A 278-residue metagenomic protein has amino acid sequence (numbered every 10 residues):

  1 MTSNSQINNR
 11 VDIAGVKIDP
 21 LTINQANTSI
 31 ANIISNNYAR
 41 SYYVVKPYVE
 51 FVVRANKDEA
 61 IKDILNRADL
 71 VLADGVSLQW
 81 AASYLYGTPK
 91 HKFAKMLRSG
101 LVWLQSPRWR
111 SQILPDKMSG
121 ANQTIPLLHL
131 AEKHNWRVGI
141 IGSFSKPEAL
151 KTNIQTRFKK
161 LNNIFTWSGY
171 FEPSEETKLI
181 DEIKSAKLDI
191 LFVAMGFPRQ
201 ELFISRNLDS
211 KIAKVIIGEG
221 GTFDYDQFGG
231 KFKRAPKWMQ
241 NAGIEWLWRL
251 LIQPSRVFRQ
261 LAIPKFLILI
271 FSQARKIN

Functional and structural regions predicted by a protein language model:
M1-R110: N-terminal nucleotide/polyanion-binding subdomain common to many enzyme families
Y48-F51, S77, M195-Q200, T222: Short glycine-rich anion-binding loops that position phosphate/pyrophosphate groups of nucleotides and phosphorylated
D69, V138, D189, K214: Conserved acidic residues
Q79-W80, R234-N278: A transmembrane-helix-recognition feature enriched in membrane-embedded lipid enzymes and envelope glyco-/phospholipid
G87-K178, E182, A186: Conserved beta-alpha
K151, E201-S210: Short Gly/Thr/Asp-enriched flexible loops that form oxyanion-binding sites at enzyme active sites
G169-S174, I212-I252: Short, flexible loop segments at boundaries between secondary-structure elements
I183, K187-F192, G196-F197, A213: Proline-aspartate-enriched helix->loop->beta-strand connector
